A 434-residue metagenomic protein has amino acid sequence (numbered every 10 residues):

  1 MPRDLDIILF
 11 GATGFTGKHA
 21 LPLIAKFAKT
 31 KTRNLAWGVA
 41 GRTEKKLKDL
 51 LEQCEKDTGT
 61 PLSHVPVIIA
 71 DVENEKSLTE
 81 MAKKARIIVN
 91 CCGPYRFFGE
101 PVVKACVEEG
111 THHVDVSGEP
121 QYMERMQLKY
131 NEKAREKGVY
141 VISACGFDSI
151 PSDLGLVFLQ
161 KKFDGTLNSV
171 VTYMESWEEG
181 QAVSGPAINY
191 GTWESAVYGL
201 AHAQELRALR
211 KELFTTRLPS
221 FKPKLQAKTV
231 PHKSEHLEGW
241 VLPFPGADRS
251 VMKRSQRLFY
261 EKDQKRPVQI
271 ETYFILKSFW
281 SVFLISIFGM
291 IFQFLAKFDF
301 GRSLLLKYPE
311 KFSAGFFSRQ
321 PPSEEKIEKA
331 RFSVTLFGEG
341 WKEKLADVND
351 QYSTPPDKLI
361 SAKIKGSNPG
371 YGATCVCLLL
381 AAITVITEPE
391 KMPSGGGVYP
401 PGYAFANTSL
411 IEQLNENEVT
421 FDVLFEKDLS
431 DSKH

Functional and structural regions predicted by a protein language model:
L5-A28: N-terminal Rossmann NAD(P)H-binding glycine-rich loop of SDR-like oxidoreductase domains
D6, R86-I87, H112, I360-S361: Structural motif
N34-L62: Glycine-rich phosphate-binding loop and adjoining beta1-alpha1-beta2 segment of Rossmann-like nucleotide-binding folds
D57-E73: Rossmann-fold cofactor-recognition segment
I68-I87, C91-P94: Conserved Rossmann-fold cofactor-binding substructure of NAD(P)-dependent oxidoreductases
N90, P94, A105-M123: ADP-ribose/adenylate-binding Rossmann-like module
G99, S117-V139: Rossmann-fold NAD(P)-binding glycine/threonine-rich loop
Q160-H434: C-terminal catalytic/substrate-binding lobe primarily of soluble NAD(P)-dependent oxidoreductases
